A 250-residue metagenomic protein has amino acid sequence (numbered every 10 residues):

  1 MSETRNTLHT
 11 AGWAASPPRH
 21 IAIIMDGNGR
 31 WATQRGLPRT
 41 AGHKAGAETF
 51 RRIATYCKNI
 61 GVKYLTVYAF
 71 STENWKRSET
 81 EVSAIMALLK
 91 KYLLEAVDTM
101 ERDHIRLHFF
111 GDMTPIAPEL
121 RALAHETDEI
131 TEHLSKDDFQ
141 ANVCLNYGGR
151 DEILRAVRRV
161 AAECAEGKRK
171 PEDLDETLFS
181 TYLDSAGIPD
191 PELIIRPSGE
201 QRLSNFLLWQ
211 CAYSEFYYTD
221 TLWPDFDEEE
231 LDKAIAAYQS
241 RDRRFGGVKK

Functional and structural regions predicted by a protein language model:
M1-K250: Flexible, compositionally biased loop and terminal segments
